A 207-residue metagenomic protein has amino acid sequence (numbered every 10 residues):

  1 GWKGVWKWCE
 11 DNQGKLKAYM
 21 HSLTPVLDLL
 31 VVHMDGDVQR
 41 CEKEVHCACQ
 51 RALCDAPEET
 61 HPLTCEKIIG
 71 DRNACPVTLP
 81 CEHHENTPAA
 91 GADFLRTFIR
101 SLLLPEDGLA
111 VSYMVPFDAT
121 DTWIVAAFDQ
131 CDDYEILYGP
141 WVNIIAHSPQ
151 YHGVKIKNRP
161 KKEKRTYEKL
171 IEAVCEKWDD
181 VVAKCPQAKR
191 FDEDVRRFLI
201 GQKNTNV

Functional and structural regions predicted by a protein language model:
G1-G4: Extended charged low-complexity segments that act as oligomerization/scaffolding linkers
W6, E10-V207: C-terminal accessory helical subdomains adjacent to catalytic cores in phosphodiester- and nucleotide-handling enzymes
